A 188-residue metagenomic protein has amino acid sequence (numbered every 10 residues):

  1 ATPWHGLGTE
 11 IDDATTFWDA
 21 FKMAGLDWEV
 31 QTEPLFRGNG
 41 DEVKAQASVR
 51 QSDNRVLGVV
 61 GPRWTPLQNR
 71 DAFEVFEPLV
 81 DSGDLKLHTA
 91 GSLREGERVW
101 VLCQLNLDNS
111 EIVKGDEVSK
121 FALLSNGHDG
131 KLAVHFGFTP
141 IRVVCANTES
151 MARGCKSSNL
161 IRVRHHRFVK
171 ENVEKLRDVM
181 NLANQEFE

Functional and structural regions predicted by a protein language model:
A1-V75, D84: Feature for intrinsically disordered/low-complexity regulatory segments and propeptides
E74-E188: Intrinsic disorder/low-complexity polar-acidic segments
